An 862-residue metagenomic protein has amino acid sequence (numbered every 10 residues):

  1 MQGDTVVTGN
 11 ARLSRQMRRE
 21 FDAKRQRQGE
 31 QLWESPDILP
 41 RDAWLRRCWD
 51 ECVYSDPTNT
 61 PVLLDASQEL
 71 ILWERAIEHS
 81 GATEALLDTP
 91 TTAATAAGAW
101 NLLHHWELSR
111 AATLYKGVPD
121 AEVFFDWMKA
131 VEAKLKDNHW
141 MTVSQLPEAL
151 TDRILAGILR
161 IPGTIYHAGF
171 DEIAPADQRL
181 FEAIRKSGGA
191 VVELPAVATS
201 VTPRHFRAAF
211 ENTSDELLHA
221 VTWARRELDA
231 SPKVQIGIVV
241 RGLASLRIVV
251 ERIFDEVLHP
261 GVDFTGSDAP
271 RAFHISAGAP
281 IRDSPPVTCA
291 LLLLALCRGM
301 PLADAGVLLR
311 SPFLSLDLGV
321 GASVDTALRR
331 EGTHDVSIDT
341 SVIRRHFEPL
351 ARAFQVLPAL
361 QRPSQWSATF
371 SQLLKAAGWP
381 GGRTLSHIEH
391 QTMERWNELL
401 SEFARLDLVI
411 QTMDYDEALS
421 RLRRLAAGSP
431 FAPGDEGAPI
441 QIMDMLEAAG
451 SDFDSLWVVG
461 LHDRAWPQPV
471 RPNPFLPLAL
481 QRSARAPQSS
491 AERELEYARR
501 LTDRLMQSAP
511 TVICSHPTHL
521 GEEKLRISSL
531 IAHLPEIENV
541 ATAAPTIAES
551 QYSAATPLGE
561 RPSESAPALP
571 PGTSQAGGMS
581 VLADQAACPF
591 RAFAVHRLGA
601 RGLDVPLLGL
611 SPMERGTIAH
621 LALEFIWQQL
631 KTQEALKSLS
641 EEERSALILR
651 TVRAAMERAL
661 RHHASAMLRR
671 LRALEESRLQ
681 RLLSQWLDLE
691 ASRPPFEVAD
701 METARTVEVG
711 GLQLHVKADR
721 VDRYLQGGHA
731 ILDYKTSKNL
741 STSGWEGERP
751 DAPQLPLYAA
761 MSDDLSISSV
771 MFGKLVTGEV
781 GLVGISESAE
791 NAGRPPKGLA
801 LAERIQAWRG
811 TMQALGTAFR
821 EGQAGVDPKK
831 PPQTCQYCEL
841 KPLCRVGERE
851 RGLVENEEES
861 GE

Functional and structural regions predicted by a protein language model:
M1-P40, W49-C52, I165, F181-K186 (+1 more regions): Anion-coordinating catalytic cores for phosphoryl-, nucleotidyl-, and glycosidic chemistry
A11-I161, D171, P175, T326-T333: Basic/charged alpha-beta structural segments of nucleotide/phosphate-handling enzymes
A112-V201, F206-E216, F370, D454-S455 (+2 more regions): Conserved helicase NTPase motor core
